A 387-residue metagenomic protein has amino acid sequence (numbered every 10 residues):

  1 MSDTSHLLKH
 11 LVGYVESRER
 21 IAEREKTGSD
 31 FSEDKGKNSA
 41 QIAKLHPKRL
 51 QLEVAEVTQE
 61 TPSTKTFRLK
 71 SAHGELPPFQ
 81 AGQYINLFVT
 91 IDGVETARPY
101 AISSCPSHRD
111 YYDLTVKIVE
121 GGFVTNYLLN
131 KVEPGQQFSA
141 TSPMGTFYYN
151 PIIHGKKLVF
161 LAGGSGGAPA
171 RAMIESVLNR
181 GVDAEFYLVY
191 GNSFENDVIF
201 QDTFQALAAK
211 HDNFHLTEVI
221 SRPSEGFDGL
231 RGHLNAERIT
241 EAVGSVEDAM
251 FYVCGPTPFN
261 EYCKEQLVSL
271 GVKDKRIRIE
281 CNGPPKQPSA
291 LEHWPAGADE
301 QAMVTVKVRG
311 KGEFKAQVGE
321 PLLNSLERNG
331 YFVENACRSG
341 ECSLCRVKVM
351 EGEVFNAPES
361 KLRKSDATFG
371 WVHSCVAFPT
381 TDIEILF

Functional and structural regions predicted by a protein language model:
M1-F31: Helix-rich terminal scaffold detector
M1-G13, G121-K307: FNR/FR-type flavoprotein reductase catalytic core
G36-Q137, T141, K156, N192-F194 (+1 more regions): Ferredoxin-reductase
P106-Y111, I152-K156, F378-F387: Ligand-binding loop in jelly-roll beta-barrel domains
V116, L161-A162, N192, C254-G255 (+2 more regions): Small/polar loops that bind or transfer phosphate-bearing groups
E300-E334, R338: C-terminal accessory/binding modules appended to enzymatic or scaffolding proteins
G312, S325-N329, E334, L344-F387: Iron-sulfur (Fe-S) cluster-binding segments and ferredoxin-like electron-carrier domains, especially [2Fe-2S]
